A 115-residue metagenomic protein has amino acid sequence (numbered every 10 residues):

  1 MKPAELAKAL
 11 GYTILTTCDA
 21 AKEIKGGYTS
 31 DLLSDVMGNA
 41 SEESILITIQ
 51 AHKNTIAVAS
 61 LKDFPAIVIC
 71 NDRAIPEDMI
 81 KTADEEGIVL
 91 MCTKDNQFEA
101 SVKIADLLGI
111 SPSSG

Functional and structural regions predicted by a protein language model:
K2-P3, N96: Short, structural beta-strand-to-alpha-helix junction motif
P3-S44: N-terminal first-folded block
A21, L33-I45, I49-G115: Feature captures the catalytic cores and cofactor-binding loops of soluble hydro-lyases/lyases that act on carboxylate
